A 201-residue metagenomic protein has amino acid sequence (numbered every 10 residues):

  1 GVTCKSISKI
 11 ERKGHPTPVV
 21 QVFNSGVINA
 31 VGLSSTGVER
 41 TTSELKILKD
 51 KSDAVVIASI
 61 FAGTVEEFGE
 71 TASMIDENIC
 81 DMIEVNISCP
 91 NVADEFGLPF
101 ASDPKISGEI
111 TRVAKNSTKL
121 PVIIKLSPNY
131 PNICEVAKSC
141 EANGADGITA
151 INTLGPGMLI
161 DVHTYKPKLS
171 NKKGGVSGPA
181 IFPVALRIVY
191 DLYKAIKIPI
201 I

Functional and structural regions predicted by a protein language model:
V2-C4, V56-I60, I83-V85, V122-I124 (+2 more regions): Hydrophobic faces of well-ordered beta-strands that scaffold small-molecule active sites in alpha/beta enzyme cores
T3-H15, C80-P90, D146-L154: Non-cysteine beta-strand/loop elements that form the S-adenosyl-L-methionine
S8, A62-T64, C89-N91, P128-N132 (+1 more regions): Active-site-proximal loop/turn and secondary-structure-junction residues that shape catalytic pockets, frequently
N24-A101: Active-site beta->alpha loop and helix N-cap motifs at the rims of alpha/beta catalytic domains
V27-A30, P90-K105, V136-S139, N143-I198: Glycine/Thr-rich beta-alpha phosphate-binding loop at enzyme active sites
V38, T42-K46, F68-S73, S107-R112 (+2 more regions): Generic structural signal for well-ordered alpha-helices, preferentially at hydrophobic/aromatic core positions
E66-E77, Y130-N143, K194-I198: Catalytic cores of alpha/beta
I83-K138: Conserved beta-alpha-beta core of the PfkB/ribokinase-like small-molecule kinase fold
